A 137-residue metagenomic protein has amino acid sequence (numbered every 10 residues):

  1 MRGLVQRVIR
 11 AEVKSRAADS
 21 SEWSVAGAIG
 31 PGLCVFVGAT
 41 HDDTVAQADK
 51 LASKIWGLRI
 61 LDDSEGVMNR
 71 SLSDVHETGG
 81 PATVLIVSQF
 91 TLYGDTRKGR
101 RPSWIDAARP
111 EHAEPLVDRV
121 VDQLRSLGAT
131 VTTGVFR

Functional and structural regions predicted by a protein language model:
M1-G99, P115-R137: N-terminal, polar/charged subdomain of small-to-medium soluble alpha/beta proteins
K98-R109: A charged helix-plus-loop insertion that forms the helical arch/lid used to bind and gate nucleic-acid substrates
H112: Conserved acidic
